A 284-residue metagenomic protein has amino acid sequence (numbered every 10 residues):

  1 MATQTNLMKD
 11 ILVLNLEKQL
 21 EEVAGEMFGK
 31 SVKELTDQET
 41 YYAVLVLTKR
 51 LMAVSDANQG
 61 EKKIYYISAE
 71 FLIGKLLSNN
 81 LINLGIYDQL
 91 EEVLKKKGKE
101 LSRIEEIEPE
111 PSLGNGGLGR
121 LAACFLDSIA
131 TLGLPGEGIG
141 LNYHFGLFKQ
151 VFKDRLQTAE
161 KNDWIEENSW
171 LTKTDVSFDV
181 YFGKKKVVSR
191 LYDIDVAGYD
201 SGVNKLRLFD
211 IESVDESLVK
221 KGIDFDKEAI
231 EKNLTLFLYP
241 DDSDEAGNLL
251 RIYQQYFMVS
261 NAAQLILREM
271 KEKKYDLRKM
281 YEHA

Functional and structural regions predicted by a protein language model:
M1-A284: A conserved ligand/cofactor-binding region detector
